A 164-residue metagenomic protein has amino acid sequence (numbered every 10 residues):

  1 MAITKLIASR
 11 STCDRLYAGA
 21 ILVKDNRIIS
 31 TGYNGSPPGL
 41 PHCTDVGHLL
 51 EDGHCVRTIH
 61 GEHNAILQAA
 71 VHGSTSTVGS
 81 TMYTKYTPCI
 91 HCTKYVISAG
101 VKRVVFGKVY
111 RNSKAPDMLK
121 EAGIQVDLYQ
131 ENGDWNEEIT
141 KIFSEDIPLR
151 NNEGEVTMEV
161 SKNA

Functional and structural regions predicted by a protein language model:
M1-A164: Zinc-dependent deaminase catalytic domain
